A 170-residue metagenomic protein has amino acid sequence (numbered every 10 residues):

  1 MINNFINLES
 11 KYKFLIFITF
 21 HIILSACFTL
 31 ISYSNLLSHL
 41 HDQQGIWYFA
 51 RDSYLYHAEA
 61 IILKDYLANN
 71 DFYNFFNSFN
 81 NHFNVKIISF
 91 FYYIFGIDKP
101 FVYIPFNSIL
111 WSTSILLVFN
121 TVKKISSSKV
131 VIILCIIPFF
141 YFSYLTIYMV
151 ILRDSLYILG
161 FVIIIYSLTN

Functional and structural regions predicted by a protein language model:
M1-L37: Start-transfer (signal-anchor) and selected internal transmembrane alpha helices of multi-pass inner/ER membrane
I22-E59, K64: Aromatic-rich transmembrane-lumenal/periplasmic boundary elements in polytopic membrane proteins
R51-I97: Short hydrophobic/aromatic helix or loop-helix immediately within or flanking a transmembrane segment in polytopic
I94-G96, L117-I132: Transmembrane alpha-helical segments of multipass membrane enzymes and assembly factors that act on membrane-embedded
V102-I125: Transmembrane-helix motifs of polytopic, lipid-linked glycan transferases
L117-N120, L156-N170: Specific aromatic-rich, kink-prone transmembrane helix
L134-F139: Short helix- or helix-capping micro-motifs that position conserved polar/aromatic residues at function-defining sites
M149-S155: Short acidic/glycine- and proline-prone juxtamembrane loop motifs at membrane-interface regions of multi-pass membrane
